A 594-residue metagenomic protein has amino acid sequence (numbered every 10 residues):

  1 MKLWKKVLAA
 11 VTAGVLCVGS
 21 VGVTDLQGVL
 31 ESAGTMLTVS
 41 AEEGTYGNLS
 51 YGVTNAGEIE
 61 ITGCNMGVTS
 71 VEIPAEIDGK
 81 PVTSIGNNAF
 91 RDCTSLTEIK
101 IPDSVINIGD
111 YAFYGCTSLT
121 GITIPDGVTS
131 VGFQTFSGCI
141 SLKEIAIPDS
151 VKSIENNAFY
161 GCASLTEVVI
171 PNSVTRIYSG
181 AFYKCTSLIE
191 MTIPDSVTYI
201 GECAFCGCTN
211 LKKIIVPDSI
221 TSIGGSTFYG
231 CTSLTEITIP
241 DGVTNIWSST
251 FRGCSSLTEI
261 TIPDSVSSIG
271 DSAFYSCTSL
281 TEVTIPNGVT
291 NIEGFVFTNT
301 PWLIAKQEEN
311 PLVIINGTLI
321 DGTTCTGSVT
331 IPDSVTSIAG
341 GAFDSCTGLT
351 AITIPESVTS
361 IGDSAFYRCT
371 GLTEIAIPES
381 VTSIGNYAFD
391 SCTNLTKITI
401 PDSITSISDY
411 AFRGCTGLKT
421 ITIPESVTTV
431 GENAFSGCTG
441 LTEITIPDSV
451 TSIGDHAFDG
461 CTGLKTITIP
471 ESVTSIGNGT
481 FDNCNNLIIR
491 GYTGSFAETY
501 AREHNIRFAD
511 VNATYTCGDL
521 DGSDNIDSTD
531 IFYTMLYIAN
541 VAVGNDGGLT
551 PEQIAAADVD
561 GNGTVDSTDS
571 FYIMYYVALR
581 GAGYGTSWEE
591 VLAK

Functional and structural regions predicted by a protein language model:
K2-D25: Sec-dependent N-terminal signal peptides of Gram-positive bacterial secreted proteins and lipoproteins
L16, G57-I59, L319: Hydrophobic residues embedded in beta-strands of well-ordered beta-sheets
V18-G44: Sec-dependent signal peptide cleavage junction
G22-D25, N512-K594: Cellulosome-associated attachment modules in secreted, modular CAZymes
G34-G47, W302-E309, R507-D519, L592-K594: Low-complexity, Pro/Thr/Ser/Gly/Ala-rich linker/spacer regions in secreted, extracellular modular proteins
N48-G57, M66-S84, T94-N107, T117-S130 (+17 more regions): Structural signature of tandem-repeat unit edges
N87-R91, G109-Y114, G132-S137, E155-Y160 (+15 more regions): Consensus positions within tandem repeat domains that build extended binding/scaffold surfaces
R502-N505: Short, structured coil segments at secondary-structure junctions
